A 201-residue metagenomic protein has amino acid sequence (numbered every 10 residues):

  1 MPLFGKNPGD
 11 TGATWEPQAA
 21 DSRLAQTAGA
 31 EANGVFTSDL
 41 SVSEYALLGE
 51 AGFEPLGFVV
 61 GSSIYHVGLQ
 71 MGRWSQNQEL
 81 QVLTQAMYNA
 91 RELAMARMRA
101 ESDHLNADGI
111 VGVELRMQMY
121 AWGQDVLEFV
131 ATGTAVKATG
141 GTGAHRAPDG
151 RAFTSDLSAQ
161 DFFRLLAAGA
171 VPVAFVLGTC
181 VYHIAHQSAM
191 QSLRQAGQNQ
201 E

Functional and structural regions predicted by a protein language model:
P2-S63, M119-N199: N-terminal presequence-like segments and the immediate start of the first folded domain
V59, I64, R73-E114, L193-E201: Short, well-ordered alpha-helical segments
